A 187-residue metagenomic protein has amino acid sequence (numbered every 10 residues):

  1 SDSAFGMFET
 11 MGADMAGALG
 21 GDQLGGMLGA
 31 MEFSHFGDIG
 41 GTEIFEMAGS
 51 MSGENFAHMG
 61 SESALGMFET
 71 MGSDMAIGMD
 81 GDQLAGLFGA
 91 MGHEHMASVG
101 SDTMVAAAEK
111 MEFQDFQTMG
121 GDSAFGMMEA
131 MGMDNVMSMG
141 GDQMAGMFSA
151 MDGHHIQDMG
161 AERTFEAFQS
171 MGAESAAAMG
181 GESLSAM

Functional and structural regions predicted by a protein language model:
S1-M187: General marker for long, soluble alpha-helical cores
